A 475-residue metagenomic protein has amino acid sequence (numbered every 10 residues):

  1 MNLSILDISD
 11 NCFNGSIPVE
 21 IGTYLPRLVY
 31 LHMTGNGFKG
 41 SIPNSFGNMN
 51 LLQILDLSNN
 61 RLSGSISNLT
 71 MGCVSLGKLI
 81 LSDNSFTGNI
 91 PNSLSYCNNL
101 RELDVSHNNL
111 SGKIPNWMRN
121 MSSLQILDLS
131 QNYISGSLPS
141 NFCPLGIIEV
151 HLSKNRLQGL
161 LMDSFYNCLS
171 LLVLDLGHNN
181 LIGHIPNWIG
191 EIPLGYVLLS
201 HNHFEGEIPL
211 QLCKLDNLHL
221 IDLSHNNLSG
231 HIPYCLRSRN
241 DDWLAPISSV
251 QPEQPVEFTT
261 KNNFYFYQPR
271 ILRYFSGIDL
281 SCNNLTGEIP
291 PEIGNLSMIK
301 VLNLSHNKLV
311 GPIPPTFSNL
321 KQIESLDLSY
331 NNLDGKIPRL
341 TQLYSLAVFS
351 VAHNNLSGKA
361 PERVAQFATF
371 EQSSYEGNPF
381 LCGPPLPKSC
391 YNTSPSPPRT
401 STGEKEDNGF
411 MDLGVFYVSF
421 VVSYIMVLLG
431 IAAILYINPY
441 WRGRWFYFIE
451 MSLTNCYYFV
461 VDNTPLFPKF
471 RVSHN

Functional and structural regions predicted by a protein language model:
M1-L381, P387-K388, N392-T393: Change "centered on extracellular leucine-rich repeats
N240-R273, P361-N475: Low-complexity, Pro/Ser/Thr-rich intrinsically disordered segments of extracellular/cell-surface proteins
